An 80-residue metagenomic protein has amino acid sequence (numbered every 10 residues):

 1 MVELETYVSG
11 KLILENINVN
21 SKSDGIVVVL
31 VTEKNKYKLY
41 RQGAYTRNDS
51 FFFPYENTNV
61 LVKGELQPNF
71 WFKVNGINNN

Functional and structural regions predicted by a protein language model:
V2-K22: Structural detector for short beta-strands of small beta-barrel domains
V8-L12, N57-E65: OB-fold and OB-like beta-barrel modules that bind single-stranded nucleic acids
K22-Q42: OB-fold (S1/OB) nucleic-acid-binding surfaces
R41-R47, N78-N79: A short, sequence-level motif marking secondary-structure junctions
T46-V62: Short nucleic-acid-contacting surface segments enriched for D/E, G, S/T with interspersed K/R
L66-N80: OB-fold/S1-family single-stranded nucleic acid-binding modules
